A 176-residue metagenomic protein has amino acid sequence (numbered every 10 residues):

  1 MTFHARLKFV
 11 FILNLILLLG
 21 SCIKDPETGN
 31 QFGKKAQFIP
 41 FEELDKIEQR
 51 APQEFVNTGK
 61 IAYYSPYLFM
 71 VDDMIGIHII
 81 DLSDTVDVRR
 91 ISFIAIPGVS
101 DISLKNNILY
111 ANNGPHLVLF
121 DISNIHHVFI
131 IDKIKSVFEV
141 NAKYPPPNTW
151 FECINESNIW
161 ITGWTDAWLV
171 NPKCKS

Functional and structural regions predicted by a protein language model:
T2-F11: Bacterial N-terminal signal peptides that target proteins for export
T2-F3, L18-P26: N-terminal hydrophobic targeting segments
V10-L18: Bacterial N-terminal signal peptides
C22-S176: Feature marking well-ordered beta-strand scaffolds used for ligand recognition
